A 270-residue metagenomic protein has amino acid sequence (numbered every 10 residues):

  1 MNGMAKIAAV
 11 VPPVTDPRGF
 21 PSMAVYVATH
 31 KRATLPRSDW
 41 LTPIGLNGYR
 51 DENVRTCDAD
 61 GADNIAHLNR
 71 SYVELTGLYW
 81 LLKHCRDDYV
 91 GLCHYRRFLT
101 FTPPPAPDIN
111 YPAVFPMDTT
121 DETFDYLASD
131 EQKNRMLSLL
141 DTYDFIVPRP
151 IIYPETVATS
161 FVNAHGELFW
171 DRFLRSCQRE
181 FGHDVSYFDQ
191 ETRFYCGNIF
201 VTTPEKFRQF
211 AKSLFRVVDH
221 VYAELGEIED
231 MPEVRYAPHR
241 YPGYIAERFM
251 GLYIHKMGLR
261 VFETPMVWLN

Functional and structural regions predicted by a protein language model:
N2-N270: ER/Golgi luminal nucleotide-sugar-dependent glycosyltransferases, focusing on the catalytic module
